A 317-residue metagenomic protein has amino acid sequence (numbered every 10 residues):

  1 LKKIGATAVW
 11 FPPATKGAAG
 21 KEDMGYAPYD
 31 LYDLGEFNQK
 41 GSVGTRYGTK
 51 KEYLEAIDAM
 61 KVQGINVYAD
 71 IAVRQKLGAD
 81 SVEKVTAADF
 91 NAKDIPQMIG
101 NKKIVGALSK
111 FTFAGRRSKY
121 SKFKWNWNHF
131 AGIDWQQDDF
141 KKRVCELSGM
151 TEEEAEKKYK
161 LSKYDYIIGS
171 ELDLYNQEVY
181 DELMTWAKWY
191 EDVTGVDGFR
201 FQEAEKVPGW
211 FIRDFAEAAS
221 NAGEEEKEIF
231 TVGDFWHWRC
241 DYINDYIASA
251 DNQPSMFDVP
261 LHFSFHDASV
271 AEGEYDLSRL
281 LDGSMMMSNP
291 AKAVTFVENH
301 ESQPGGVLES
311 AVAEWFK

Functional and structural regions predicted by a protein language model:
L1-G5: Zn2+-dependent metallopeptidase catalytic core
A6, P13, D23-A27, A56-K61 (+6 more regions): Active-site-proximal helices and loops of the catalytic beta/alpha 8
W10-A18: Extracellular/periplasmic solute-recognition and catalytic clefts
G17-E55, N91-D173: Aromatic- and acidic-residue-enriched carbohydrate-binding clefts of CAZyme catalytic domains
V82, A88-D89: Non-catalytic, charge-rich alpha-helical accessory subdomains
L174-W186: Alpha-helical scaffold elements lining the catalytic groove of polysaccharide deacetylases
